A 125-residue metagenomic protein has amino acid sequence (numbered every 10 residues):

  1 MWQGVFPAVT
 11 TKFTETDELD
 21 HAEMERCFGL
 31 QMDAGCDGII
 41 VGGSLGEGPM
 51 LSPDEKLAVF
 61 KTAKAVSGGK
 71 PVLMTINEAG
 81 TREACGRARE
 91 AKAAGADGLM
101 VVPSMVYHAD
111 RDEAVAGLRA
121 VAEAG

Functional and structural regions predicted by a protein language model:
M1-G125: Active-site beta->alpha loop and helix N-cap motifs at the rims of alpha/beta catalytic domains
